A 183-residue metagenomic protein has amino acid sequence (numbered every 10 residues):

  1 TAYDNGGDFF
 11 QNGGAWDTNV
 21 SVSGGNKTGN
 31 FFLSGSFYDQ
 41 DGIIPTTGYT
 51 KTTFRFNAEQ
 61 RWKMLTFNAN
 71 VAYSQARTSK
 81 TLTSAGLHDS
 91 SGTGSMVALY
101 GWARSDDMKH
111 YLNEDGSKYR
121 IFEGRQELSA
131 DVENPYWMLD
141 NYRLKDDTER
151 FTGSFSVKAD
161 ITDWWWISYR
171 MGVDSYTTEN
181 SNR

Functional and structural regions predicted by a protein language model:
T1, I43-I44, T53-R150, S168-R183: Surface-exposed loop/interface segments of Gram-negative outer-membrane beta-barrel transport/assembly proteins
Y3-G13: Periplasmic N-terminal accessory/gating domains of Gram-negative outer-membrane beta-barrel systems
F9-F10, D17-D39, I43, T53-R61 (+1 more regions): Predominantly transmembrane beta-strands of Gram-negative outer membrane beta-barrel pores used for transport
Q11-G29, S36-F37, P135-N182: Outer-membrane beta-barrel transmembrane strands
